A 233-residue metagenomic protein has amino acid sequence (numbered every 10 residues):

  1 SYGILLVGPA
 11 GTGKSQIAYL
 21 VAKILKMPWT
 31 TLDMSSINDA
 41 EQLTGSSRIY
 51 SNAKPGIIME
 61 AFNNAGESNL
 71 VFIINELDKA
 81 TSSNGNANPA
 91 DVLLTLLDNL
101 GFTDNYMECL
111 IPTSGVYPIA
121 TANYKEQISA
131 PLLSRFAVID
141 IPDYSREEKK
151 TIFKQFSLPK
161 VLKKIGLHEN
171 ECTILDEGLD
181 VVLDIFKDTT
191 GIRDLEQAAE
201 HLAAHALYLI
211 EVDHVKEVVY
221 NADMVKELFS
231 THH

Functional and structural regions predicted by a protein language model:
S1, K54-I57, L100-C109, K163-E169 (+2 more regions): Active-site phosphate-binding and catalytic loops of NTP-dependent enzymes
S1-Y2, L25, T44, A65-L70 (+2 more regions): Short loop/turn elements that form and flank the Walker-type P-loop nucleotide-binding site in RecA-like NTPase cores
Y2-M34, N63, A130: Walker A/P-loop
G8, G45, E76: The Walker A (P-loop) glycine that initiates the GxxxxGKT/S ATP-binding motif of P-loop NTPases
I24-K54, A61, E148: AAA+/P-loop NTPase substrate/partner-engagement loops
A65-I73, D104-A122, N170-I174, V218-D223: AAA+/SF3 P-loop NTPase mechanochemical coupling elements
G66, Y124-S134, V138, P142-E200 (+1 more regions): Conserved C-terminal "switch" segment of AAA+ ATPases
I74-P112: Conserved catalytic/switch belt of AAA+ P-loop NTPases
